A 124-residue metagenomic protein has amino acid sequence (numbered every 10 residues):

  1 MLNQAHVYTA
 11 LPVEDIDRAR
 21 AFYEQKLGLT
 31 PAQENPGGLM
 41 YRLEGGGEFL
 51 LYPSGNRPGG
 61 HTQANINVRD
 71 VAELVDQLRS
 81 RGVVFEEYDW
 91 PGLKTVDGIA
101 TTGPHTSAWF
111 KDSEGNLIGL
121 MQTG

Functional and structural regions predicted by a protein language model:
M1-L2, I66, D76-G124: Vicinal oxygen chelate
M1-R18, T62-A64, M121-G124: N-terminal beta-strand motif that seeds the catalytic metal site of vicinal oxygen chelate
Y8, P36, H105: Short coil/loop residues immediately preceding or within conserved phosphate-binding loops of NTP-utilizing enzyme
L11, L27-L29, L78: Generic leucine side-chain signal with a strong bias for well-ordered alpha-helical environments
D15-I16, V68-A72: Helix N-cap motif at beta-to-alpha junctions
D17-T30: Amphipathic alpha-helical segments
L29-R69, E86-E87, L117-Q122: Conserved short beta-strand elements that form part of the metal-binding/catalytic scaffold of enzyme active sites
